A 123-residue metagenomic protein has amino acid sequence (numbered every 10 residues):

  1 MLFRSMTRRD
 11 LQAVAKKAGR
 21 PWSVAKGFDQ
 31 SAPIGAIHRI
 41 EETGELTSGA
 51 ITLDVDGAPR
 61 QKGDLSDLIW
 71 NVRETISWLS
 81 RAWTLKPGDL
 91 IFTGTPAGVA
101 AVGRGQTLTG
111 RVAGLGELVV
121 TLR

Functional and structural regions predicted by a protein language model:
M1-K86, L90, G98-R123: Catalytic-core "active-site belt" of small-molecule-metabolizing enzymes, emphasizing His/Asp/Glu-rich regions
